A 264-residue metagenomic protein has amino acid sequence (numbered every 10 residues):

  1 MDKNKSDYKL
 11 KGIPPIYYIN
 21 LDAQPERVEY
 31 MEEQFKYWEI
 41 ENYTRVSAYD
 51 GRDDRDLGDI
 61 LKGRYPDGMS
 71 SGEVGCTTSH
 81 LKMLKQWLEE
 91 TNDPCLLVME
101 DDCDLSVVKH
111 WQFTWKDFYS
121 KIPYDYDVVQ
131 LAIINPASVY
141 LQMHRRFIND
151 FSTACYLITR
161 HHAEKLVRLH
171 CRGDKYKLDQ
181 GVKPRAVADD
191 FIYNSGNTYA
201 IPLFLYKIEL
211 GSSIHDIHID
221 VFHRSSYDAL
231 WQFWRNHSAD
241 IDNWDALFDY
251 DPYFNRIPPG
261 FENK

Functional and structural regions predicted by a protein language model:
M1-M99, C103-K264: An acidic/histidine-cluster motif and surrounding catalytic segment that typifies divalent-metal-assisted enzyme active
